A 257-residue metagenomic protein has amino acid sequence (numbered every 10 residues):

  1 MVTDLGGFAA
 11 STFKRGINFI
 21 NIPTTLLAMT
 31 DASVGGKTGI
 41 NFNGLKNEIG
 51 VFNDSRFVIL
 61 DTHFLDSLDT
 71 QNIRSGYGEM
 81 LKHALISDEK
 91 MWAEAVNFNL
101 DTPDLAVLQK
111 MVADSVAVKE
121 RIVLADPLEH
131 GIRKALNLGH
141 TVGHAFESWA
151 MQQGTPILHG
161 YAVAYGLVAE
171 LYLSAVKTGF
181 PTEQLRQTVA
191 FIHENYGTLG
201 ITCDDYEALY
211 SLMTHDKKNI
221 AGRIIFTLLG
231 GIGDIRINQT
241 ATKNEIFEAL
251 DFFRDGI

Functional and structural regions predicted by a protein language model:
M1, I17, Y161: Divalent metal-binding pocket/active-site signature
M1-K14, K134-F146: Glycine/serine-rich anion-binding loops at beta->alpha junctions that coordinate negatively charged ligand groups
G7-L100: A glycine/threonine-rich phosphate-anchoring loop and its flanking beta-alpha core in nucleotide/phosphate-binding
N21, I59, N137, T227-L229: Short beta-strand segments
T25, H63, G139, W149 (+1 more regions): Anionic group-transfer/hydrolysis microenvironments
D54-F57, H63-T70, G78-K90, N97-D101 (+7 more regions): Generic secondary-structure signature for well-ordered alpha-helical cores
M80, F180-I257: C-terminal charged capping/lid subdomain of soluble metabolic enzymes
E94-E207: Active-site segments that bind and position negatively charged phosphate/pyrophosphate groups
